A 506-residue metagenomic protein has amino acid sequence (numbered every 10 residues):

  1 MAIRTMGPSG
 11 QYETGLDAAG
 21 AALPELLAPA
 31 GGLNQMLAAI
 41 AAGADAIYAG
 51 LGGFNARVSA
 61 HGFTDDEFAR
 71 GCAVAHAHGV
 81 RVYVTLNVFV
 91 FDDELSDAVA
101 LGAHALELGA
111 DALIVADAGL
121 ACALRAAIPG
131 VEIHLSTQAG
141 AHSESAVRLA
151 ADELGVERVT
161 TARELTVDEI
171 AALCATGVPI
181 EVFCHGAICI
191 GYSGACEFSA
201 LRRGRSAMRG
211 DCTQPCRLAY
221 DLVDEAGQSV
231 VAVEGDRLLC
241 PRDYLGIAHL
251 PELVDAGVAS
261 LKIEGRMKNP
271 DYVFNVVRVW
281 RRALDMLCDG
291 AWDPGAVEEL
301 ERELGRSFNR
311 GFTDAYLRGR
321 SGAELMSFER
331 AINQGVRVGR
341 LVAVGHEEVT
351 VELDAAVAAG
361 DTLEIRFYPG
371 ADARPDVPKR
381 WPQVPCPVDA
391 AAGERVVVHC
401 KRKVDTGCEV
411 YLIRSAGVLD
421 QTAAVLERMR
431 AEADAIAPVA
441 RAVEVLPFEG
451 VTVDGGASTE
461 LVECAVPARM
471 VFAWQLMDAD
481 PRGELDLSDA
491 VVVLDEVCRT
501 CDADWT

Functional and structural regions predicted by a protein language model:
A2-A41, A46-G53, G71-C72, H78-V88 (+4 more regions): Surface-exposed amphipathic alpha-helical tracts and adjacent flexible/coil segments at the periphery of soluble enzymes
R57-H76: Glycine-rich, positively charged N-terminal anion/phosphate-binding segment
A60-D65, S96-G102, I128: Glycine-rich loop at the start of a catalytic domain that most often binds anionic cofactors/ligands
G119-L120: Alpha-helix capping/helix-boundary segments
A141: Beta/alpha (TIM)-barrel catalytic core signal, keyed to glycine-rich beta->alpha loops juxtaposed to Asp/Glu that bind
E144-A146: Conserved nucleotide-cofactor-binding alpha/beta core module
